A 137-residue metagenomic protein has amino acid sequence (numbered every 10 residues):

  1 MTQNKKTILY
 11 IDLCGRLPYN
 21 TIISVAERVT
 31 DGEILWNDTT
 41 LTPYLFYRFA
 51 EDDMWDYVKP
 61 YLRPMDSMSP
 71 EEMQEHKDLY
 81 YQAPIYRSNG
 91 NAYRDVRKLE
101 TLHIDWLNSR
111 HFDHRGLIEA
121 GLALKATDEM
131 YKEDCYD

Functional and structural regions predicted by a protein language model:
M1-D137: Structural boundary micro-motifs
